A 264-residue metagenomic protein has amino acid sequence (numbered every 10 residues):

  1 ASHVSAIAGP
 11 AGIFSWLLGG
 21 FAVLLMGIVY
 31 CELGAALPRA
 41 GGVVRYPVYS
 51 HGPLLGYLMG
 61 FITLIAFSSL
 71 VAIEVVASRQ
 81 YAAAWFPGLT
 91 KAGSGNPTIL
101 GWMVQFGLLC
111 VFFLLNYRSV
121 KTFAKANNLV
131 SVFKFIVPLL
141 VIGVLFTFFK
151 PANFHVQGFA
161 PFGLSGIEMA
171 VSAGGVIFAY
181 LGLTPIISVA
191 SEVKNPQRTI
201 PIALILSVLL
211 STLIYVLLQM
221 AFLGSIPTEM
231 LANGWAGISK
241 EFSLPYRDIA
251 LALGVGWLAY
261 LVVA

Functional and structural regions predicted by a protein language model:
A1, L108-V111, L145, P161-S225 (+2 more regions): Hydrophobic, membrane-embedded alpha-helices of multi-pass small-molecule transporters
A1-N96, L100-G101, L210, L217 (+1 more regions): Extracellular loop-to-transmembrane helix junctions
G12-W16, G56, P97-Q105, L109 (+3 more regions): Residue-level signature of transmembrane alpha-helical entry/exit and packing/kink sites in multi-pass membrane
G19-Y30, L108-Y117, L183-T184: Central hydrophobic cores of alpha-helical transmembrane segments in multi-pass inner-membrane proteins across all
R45-P47, G52, A84-K91, L206-A264: TM-loop-TM module centered on a large, flexible mid-protein loop between adjacent transmembrane helices in multi-pass
V75-G107, P151-M169, S239: Inter-helical loop and helix-membrane interface segments of multi-pass membrane transporters/permeases
W85, V132-A160, A179, Q219-T228: Hydrophobic alpha-helical segments and their helix-loop junctions in multi-pass secondary transporters
L100-P151, L164, L181, L204-L209: Membrane-interface loop-to-helix entry segments
